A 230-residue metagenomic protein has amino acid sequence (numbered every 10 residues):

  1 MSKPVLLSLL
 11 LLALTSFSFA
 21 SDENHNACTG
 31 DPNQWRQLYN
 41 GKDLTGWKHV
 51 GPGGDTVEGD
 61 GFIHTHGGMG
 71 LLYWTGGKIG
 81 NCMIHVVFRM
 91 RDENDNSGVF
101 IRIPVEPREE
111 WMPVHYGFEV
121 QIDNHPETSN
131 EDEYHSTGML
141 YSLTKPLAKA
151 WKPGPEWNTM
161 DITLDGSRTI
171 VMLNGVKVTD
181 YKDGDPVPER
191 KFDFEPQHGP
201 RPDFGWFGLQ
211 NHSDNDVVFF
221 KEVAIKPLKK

Functional and structural regions predicted by a protein language model:
M1-L7: Bacterial N-terminal signal peptides that target proteins for export
S8-S16: Bacterial N-terminal signal peptides
F19-K230: Carbohydrate-interacting regions of secretory-pathway proteins
